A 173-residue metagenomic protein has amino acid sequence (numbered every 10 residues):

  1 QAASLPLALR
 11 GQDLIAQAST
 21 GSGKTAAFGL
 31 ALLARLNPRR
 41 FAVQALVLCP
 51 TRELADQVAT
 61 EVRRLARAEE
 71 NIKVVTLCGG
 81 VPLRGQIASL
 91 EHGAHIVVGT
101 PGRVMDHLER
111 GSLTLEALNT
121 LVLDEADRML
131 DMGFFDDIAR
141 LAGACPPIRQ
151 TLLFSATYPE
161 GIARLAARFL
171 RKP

Functional and structural regions predicted by a protein language model:
Q1-Q17: Conserved pre-motif I regulatory segment
L5, K24-A34, A59: Motif I (Walker A/P-loop) of helicase-class P-loop NTPases
Q12-L30: Walker A/P-loop
I15-A18, L48-C49, S155: Residues at the beta-strand->loop junction immediately N-terminal to the Walker
G21-S22, G102-V104, D127-R128: Short glycine-rich anion-binding loops that position phosphate/pyrophosphate groups of nucleotides and phosphorylated
R40-E109, A117-T120, A163-A167: Conserved nucleic-acid-binding Ia/Ib motif block in the N-terminal RecA-like helicase ATPase lobe
T114-L123, D127-P173: Post-DEXD/H (motif II) to motif III coupling segment of the RecA-like Helicase ATP-binding lobe
